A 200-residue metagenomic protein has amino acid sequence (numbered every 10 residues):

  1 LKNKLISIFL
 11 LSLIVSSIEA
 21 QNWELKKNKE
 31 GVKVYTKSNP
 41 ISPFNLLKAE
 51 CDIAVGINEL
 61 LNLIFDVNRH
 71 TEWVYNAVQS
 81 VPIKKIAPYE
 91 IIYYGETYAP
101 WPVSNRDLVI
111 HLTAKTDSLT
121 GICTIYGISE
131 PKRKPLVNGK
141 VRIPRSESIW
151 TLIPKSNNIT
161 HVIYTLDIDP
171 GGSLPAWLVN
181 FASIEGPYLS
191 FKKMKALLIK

Functional and structural regions predicted by a protein language model:
K4-S16: Sec-dependent N-terminal signal peptides
Q21-K200: Eukaryotic helix-grip
